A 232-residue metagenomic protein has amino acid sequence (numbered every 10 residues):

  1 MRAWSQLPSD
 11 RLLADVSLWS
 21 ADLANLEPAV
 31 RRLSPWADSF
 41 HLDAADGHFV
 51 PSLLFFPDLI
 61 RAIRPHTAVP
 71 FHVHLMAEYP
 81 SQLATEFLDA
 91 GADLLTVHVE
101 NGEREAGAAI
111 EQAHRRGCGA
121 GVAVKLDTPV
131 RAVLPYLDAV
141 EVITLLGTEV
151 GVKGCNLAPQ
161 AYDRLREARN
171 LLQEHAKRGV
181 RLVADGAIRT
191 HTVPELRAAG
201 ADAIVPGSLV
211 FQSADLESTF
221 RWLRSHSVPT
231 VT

Functional and structural regions predicted by a protein language model:
M1-S20, E27, T232: N-terminal amphipathic alpha-helix/helix-capping segment at the start of soluble metabolic enzymes
L12-L18, F40-L42, I63, F71-L75 (+5 more regions): Hydrophobic faces of well-ordered beta-strands that scaffold small-molecule active sites in alpha/beta enzyme cores
L26, L33, D43, F87 (+6 more regions): Conserved, mostly hydrophobic/aromatic
P28-L33, S81-D89, D127-A139, I188-I204: Catalytic cores of alpha/beta
S39, D46-L54, D58, L126 (+2 more regions): Glycine/Thr-rich beta-alpha phosphate-binding loop at enzyme active sites
H41-Q112: N-terminal active-site wall of soluble small-molecule enzyme domains
L53-H74, Q112-A123, A161-L182, W222-T232: Alpha-helix-loop-beta-strand connector modules within alpha/beta enzyme cores
L95-E103, T144-N156, A199-T219: Glycine-rich phosphate-binding active-site loops on the catalytic face of alpha/beta enzymes
